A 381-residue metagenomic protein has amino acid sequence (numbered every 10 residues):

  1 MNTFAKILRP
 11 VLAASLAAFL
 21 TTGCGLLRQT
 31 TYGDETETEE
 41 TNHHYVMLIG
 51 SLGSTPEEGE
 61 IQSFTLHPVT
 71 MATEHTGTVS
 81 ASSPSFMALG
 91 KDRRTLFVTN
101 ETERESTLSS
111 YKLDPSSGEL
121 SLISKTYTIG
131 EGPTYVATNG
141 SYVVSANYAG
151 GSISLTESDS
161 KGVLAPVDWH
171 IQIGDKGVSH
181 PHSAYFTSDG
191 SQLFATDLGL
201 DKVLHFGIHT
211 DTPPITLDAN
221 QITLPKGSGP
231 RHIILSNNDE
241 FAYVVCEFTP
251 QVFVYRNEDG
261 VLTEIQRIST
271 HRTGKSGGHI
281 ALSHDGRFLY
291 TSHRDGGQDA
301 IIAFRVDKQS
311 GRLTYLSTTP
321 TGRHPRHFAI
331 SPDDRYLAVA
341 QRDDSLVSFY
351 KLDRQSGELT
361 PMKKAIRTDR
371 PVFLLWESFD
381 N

Functional and structural regions predicted by a protein language model:
D34-H67, A72: An edge-strand/N-cap motif at the start of beta-rich repeat modules
L52-S54, E101-E103, Y148-G150, S158 (+7 more regions): Short loop/turn segments immediately following the C-termini of beta-strands
E57, A81-D92, I129-Y142, I173-G190 (+4 more regions): Beta-rich, blade/repeat-based domains predominating in secreted/periplasmic proteins but also intracellular
T65-M71, Y111-G118, T156-L164, G207-P214 (+3 more regions): Short loop/turn segments immediately following beta-strands, especially the blade-tip and inter-blade linker loops
E74-V79, S121-Y127, V167-D175, L217-T223 (+3 more regions): A short beta-strand motif characteristic of beta-propeller blades
H75-G140: Blade-loop segments of beta-propeller domains
E119-Y185: Asp-box/WD-like beta-propeller blade repeats and closely related beta-sheet repeat scaffolds
